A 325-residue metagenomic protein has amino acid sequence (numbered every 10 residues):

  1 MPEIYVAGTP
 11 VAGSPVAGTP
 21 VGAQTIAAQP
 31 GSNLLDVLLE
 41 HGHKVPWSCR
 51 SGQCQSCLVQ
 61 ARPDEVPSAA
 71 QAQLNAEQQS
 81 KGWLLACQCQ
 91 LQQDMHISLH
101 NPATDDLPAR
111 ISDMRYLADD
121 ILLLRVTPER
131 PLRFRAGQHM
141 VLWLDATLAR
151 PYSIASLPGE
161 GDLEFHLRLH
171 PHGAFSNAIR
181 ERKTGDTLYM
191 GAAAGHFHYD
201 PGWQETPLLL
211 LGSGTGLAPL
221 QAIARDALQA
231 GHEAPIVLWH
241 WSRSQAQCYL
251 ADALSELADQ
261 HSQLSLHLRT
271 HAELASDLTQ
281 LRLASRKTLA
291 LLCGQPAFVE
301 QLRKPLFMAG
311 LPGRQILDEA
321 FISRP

Functional and structural regions predicted by a protein language model:
I4-V6, I97-H100, M140-D145, D186-A192: Short conserved beta-strand and strand-loop elements enriched in small hydrophobics with frequent Asp/Gly
T9-A23: Intrinsically disordered, low-complexity terminal tails and inter-domain linkers enriched for S/T/G/P/D/E
G22-S32: Short, contiguous acidic and Ser/Thr-rich linear segments
A27, S48-R50, Q78, Q90 (+2 more regions): Residue-level "contact hotspot" at macromolecular interaction interfaces
L34-P46, S56-A103: Iron-sulfur (Fe-S) cluster-binding segments and ferredoxin-like electron-carrier domains, especially [2Fe-2S]
L91, N101-A103, A146-L148, A192-F197: Short, charged beta-turn/beta-strand-edge "cap" motif at the junction between a beta-strand and an adjacent loop
D105-T187, S242-S244: Ferredoxin-reductase
G161, H166-P325: FNR/FR-type flavoprotein reductase catalytic core
